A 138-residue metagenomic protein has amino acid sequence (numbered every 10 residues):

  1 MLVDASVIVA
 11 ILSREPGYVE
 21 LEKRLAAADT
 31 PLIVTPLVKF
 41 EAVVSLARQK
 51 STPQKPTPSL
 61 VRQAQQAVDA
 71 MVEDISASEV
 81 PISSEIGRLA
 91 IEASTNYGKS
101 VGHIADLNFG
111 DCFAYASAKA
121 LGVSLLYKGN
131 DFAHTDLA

Functional and structural regions predicted by a protein language model:
M1, L32, L125: Residues that recognize and position ribonucleotide moieties
M1-V19: Metal-dependent nucleic-acid phosphoesterase active-site entry motif
D4, V34, L107-N108, G129: Histidine- and aromatic-rich ligand-binding microenvironments
I8-V9, K39, F132-A133: A generic structural signal for short hydrophobic patches within well-formed alpha-helices
S13, A47, K119: Short, locally clustered residues in the helix-turn-helix/winged-helix DNA-binding domain
E22-I33, L37-D106, C112, A116 (+1 more regions): PIN-domain endoribonuclease scaffold, especially VapC-family toxins
S117-L125: C-terminal structural segments of small proteins and small subunits
L126-H134: Gly/Pro- and small hydrophobic-enriched strand-loop and loop-to-helix capping segments that sit at the rims
